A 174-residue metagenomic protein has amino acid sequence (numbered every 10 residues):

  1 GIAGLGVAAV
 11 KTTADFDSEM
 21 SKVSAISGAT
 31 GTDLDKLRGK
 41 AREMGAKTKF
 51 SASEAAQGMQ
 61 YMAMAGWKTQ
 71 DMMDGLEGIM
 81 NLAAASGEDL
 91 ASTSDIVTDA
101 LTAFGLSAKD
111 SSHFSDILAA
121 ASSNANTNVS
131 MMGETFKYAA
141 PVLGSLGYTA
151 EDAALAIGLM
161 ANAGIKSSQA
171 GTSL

Functional and structural regions predicted by a protein language model:
G1-A46, Q57-A65, M72-S86, S92-A125 (+3 more regions): Small-residue helix-packing and pore-constriction motifs in hydrophobic alpha-helices
S51, L90-A91: Short alpha-helix boundary/capping motifs
